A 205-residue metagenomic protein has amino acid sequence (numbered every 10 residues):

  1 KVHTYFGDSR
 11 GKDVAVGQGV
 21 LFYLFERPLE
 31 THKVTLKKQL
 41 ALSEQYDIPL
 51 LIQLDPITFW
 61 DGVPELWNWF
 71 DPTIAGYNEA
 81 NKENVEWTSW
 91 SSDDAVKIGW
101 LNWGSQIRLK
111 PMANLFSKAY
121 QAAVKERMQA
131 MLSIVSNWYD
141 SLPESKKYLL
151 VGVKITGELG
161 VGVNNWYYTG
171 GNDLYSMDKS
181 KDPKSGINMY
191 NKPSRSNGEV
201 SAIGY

Functional and structural regions predicted by a protein language model:
K1-A123: N-terminal substrate-binding region of glycoside hydrolase catalytic domains
K82-Y205: Polysaccharide-binding and catalytic clefts of secreted carbohydrate-active enzymes
